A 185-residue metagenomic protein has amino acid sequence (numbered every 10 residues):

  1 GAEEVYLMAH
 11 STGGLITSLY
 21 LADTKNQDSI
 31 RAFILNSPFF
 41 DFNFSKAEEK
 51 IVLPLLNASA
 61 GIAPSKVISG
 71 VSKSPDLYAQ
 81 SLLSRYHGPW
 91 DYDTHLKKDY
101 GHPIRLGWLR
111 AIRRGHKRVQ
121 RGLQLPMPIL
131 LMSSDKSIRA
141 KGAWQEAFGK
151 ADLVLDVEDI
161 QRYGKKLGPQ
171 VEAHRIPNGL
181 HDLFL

Functional and structural regions predicted by a protein language model:
A2-S11: Alpha/beta-hydrolase fold nucleophile elbow
V5, V171-E172: Short, conserved active-site loop motifs that form the nucleotide-linked donor/cofactor pocket
L7, L35, L131-S133: Structural beta-sheet core signal
T12, I16-I104: Alpha/beta-hydrolase-fold enzymes
I30, Q170-V171: Core-facing hydrophobic residues within beta-strands of well-ordered domains
F33, L131, A173-R175: Conserved beta-strand scaffold positions in the cores of enzyme catalytic domains, especially in NTP/NDP-utilizing
G70-G168: Serine-hydrolase catalytic core
G179-L185: Catalytic histidine-centered segment of alpha/beta-hydrolase-like enzymes
